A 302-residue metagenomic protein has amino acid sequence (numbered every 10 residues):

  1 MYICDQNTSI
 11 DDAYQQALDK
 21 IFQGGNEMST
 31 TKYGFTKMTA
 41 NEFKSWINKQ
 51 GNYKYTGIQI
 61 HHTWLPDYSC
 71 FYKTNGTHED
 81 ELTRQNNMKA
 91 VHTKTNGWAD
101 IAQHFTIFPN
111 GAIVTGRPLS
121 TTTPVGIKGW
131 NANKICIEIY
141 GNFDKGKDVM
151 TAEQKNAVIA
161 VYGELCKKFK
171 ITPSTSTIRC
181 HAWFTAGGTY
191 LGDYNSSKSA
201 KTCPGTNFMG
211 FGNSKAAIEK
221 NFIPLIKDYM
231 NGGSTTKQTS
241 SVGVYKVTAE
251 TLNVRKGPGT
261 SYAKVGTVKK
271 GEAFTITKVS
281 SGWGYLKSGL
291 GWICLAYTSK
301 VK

Functional and structural regions predicted by a protein language model:
I3-S69, P109-Q238: Basic/polar, cationic surfaces and motifs that engage anionic cell-wall and phosphate/carboxylate ligands
N52-T93: Active-site acidic/histidine clusters and adjacent loop/turn architecture that either coordinate catalytic ions
T95-A99, K167-T175, G282: Surface-exposed helix-capping loop/turn segments at secondary-structure junctions
G243-A249: A short beta-strand micro-motif
P258-A263: Short alpha-helix capping/helix-loop boundary micro-motifs
G266-S299: SH3/SH3-like beta-barrel superfamily modules
